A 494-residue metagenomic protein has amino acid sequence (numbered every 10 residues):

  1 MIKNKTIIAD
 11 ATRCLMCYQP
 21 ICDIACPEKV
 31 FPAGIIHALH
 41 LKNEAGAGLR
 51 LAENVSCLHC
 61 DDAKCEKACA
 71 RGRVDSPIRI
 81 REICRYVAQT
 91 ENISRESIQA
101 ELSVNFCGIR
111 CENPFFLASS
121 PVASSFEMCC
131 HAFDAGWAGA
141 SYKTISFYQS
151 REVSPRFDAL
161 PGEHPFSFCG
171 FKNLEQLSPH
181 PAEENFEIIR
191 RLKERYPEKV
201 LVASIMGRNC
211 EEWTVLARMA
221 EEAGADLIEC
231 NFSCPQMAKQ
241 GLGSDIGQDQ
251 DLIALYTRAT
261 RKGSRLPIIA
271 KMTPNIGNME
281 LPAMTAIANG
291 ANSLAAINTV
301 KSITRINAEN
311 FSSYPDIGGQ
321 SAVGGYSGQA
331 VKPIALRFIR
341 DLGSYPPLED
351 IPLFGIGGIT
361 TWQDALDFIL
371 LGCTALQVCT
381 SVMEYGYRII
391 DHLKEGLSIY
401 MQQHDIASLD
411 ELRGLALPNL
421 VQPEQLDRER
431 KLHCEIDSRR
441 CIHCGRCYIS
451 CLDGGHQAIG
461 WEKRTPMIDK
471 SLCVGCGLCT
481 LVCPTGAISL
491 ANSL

Functional and structural regions predicted by a protein language model:
I2-K3, Y86, T90, S94-Q99 (+5 more regions): Alpha/beta catalytic cores of nucleotide-metabolism and tRNA/nucleoside-modifying enzymes
I2-P20, A45-D61, E424-H443, Q457-G475 (+1 more regions): Ferredoxin-like iron-sulfur electron-transfer modules
M16-H40, H59-V87, F368, R446-R464 (+1 more regions): Iron-sulfur cluster-binding cysteine motifs and their immediate structural context in ferredoxin-like electron-transfer
I36-F116, S120-A123, W137-A138: Iron-sulfur-cluster electron-transfer modules
R71, C130-A135, R208-F354, W362-D367 (+5 more regions): Alpha/beta enzyme core
R95-L201, G207-E211, L393: N-terminal capping/small domains of soluble enzymes
F115-S119, A138-K143, L201-I205, I228-C230 (+6 more regions): Hydrophobic faces of well-ordered beta-strands that scaffold small-molecule active sites in alpha/beta enzyme cores
E152-P165, R305-V323, S381-I406: C-terminal helical cap(s) of enzyme catalytic domains, especially alpha/beta-barrels
